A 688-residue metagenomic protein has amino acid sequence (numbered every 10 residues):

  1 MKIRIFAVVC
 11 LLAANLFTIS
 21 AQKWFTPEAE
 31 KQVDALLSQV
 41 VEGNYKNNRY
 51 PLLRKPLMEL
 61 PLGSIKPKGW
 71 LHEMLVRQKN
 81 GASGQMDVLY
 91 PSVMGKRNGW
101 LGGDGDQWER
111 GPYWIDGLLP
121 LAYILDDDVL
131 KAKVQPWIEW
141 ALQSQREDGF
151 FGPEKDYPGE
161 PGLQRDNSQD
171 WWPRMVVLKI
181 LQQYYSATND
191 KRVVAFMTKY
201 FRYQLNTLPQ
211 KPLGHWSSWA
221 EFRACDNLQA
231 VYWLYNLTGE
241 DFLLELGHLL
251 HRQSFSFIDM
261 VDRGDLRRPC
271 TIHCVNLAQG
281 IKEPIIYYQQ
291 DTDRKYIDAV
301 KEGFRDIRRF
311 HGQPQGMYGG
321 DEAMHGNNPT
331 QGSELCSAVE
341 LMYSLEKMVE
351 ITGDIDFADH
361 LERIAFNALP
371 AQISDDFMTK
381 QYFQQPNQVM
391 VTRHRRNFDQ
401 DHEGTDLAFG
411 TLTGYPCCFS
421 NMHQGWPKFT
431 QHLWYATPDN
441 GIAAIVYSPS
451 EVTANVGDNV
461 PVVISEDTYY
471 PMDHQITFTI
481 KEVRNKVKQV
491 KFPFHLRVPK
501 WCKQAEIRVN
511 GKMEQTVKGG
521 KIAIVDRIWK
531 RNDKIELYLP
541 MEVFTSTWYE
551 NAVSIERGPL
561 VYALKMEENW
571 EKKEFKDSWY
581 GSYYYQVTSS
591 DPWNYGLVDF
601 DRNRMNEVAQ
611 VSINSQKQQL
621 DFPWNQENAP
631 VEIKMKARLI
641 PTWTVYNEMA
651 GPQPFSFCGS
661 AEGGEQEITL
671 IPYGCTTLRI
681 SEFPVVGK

Functional and structural regions predicted by a protein language model:
M1-K23: Bacterial Sec-dependent N-terminal signal peptides
Q22-R110, K131-K155, K191: Low-complexity, Ser/Thr/Pro/Gly-enriched N-terminal "stalk/linker" regions
K23-V40, V300, A358-N367, Q372-K488 (+2 more regions): C-terminal beta-rich recognition modules with glycine/proline-rich loops and embedded aromatic residues
W70-W100, K133-F150, A195-P212, E245-R263 (+2 more regions): Long, well-ordered core segments of solenoidal/helical folds
D87-G105, G152-D170, W216-L234, D262-E283 (+2 more regions): Carbohydrate-binding/catalytic loop surfaces
W100-D104, L121-R252: Extended ligand-binding groove/face enriched in aromatic
D106-Y123, Q169-Y185, A220-N236, I272-Q289 (+3 more regions): Well-ordered alpha-helical segments within folded domains of soluble proteins
C502-R527, T545-E550: Solvent-exposed beta-strand/loop surfaces of large extracellular or lumenal domains
